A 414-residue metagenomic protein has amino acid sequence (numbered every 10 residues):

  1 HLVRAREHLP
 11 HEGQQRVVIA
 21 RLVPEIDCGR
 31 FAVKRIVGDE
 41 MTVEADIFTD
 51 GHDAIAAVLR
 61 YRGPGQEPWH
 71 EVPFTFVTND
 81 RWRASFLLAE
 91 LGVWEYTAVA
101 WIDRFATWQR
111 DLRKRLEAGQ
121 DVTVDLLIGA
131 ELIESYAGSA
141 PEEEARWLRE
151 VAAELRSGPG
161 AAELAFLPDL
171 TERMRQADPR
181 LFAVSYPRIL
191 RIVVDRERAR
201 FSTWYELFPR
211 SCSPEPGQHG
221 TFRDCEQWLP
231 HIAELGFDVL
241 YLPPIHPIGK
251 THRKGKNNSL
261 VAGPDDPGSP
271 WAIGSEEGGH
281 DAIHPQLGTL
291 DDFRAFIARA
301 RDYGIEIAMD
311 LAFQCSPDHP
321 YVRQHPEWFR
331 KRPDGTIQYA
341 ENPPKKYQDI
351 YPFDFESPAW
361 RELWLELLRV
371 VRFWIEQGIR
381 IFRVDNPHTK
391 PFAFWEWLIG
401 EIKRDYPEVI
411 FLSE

Functional and structural regions predicted by a protein language model:
H1-Q15, I36-R62, P68-I305, Q314-S316: N-terminal structural segment of carbohydrate-active enzymes
R21, I26, F31-E44: Contiguous beta-strand segments within globular domains
Y205, M309, S413: Active-site flanking residues adjacent to catalytic metal/cofactor-binding acidic residues
P267-A298, D302-I305, C315-E414: Alpha-amylase-like alpha-glycosidases and glucanotransferases acting on alpha-linked glucans and related
